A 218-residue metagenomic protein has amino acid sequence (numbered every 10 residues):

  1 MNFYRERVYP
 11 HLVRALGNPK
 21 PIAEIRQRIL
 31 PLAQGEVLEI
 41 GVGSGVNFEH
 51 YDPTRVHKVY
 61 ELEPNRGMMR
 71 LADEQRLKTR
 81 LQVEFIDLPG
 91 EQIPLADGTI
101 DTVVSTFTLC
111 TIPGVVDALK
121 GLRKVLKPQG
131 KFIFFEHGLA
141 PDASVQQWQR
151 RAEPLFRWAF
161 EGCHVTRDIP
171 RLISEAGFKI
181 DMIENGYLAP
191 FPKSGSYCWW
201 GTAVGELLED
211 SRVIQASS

Functional and structural regions predicted by a protein language model:
L16-E36, V46-H50: Conserved alpha-helix/loop element of class I SAM-dependent methyltransferases that forms part of the SAM/SAH-binding
L38-I40, S44-Q92: Class I SAM-dependent methyltransferase SAM/SAH-binding core
L88-V103: A short acidic, Gly/Pro-enriched loop at the edge of an enzyme's catalytic core that lines a small-molecule cofactor
D101-V115: A short SAM/SAH-binding and catalytic strip from SAM-dependent methyltransferases
V116-P128: A short glycine-rich, Lys/Arg-flanked "PGG" loop and its adjoining helix->strand segment in the class I
Q129-H137: Conserved beta-strand signature within the Rossmann-like core of class I S-adenosyl-L-methionine
E161-G177: Short alpha-helix
F178, N185-S218: Core SAM-dependent methyltransferase catalytic element
